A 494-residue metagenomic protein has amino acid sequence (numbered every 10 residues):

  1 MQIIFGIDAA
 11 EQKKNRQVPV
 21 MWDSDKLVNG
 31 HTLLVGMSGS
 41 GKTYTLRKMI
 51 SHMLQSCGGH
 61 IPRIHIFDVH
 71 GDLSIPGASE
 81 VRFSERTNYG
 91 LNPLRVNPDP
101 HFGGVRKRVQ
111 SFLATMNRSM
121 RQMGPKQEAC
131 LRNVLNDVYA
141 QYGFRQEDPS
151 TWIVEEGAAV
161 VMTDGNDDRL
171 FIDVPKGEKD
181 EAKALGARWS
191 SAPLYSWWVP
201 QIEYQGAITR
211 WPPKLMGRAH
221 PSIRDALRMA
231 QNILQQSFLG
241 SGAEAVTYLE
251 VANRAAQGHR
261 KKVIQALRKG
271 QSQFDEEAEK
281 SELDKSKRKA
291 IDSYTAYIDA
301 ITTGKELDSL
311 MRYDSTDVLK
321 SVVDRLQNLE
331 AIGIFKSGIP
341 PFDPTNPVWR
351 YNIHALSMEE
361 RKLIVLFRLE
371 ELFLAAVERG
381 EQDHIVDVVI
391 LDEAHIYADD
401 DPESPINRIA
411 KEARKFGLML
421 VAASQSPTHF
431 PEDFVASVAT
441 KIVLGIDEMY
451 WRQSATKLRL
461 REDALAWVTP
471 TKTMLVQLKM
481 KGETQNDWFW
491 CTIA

Functional and structural regions predicted by a protein language model:
M1-M21: N-terminal pre-Walker A segment at the start of P-loop NTPase domains
V18-T43, R47-D148, R218: Switch/coupling segment of Walker-type NTPase motor domains
M21, T32-S40, L46, H354-W467: Conserved P-loop NTPase motor cores
H65, W349-Y351, V389: Hydrophobic positions in the central parallel beta-sheet of the AAA+
F67-L73, P175-K179, S426-T428: Short, polar loop motifs at secondary-structure junctions
F144, V154-V160, D164, T209-R288 (+2 more regions): Conserved P-loop NTPase motor module
A159-A219: Accessory DNA-engaging acidic/polar modules
A266-G270, E279-R368: Conserved P-loop NTPase mechanochemical-coupling segment
